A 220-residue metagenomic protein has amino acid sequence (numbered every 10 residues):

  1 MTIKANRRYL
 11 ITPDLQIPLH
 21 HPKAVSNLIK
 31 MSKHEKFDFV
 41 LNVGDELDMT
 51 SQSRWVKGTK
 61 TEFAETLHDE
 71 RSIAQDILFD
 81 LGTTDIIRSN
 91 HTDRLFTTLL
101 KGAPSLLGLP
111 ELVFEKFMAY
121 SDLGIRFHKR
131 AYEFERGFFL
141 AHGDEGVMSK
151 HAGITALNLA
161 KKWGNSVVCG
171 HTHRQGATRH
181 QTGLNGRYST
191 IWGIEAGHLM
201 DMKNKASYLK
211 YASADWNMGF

Functional and structural regions predicted by a protein language model:
M1-L10, Y132-F139: Beta-strand-turn-beta hairpins that frame and shape the catalytic cleft of phosphate-ester-processing enzymes
A5, K36, F134-E135, K161-G164: Short, well-ordered loop/turn elements at secondary-structure boundaries
R8, T12-S121: Core catalytic region of metal-dependent phosphoesterases/phosphodiesterases, especially metallo-beta-lactamase-like
I11-P13, F39-D45, D85-N90, L140-G143 (+2 more regions): Active-site neighborhood of phospho(di)ester-bond hydrolases with catalytic His/Asp-centered motifs
S26-I29, S72, D76, R126-Y132 (+1 more regions): A generic local structural motif
I77-G82, F134, N158-K162: Alpha-helix C-terminal capping segments
G102-F139, G143, S149-I154, N165 (+2 more regions): Active-site-proximal loop/helix segment associated with metal-binding centers of metalloenzymes
G143-F220: Conserved beta-sheet core of the metallophosphoesterase superfamily
